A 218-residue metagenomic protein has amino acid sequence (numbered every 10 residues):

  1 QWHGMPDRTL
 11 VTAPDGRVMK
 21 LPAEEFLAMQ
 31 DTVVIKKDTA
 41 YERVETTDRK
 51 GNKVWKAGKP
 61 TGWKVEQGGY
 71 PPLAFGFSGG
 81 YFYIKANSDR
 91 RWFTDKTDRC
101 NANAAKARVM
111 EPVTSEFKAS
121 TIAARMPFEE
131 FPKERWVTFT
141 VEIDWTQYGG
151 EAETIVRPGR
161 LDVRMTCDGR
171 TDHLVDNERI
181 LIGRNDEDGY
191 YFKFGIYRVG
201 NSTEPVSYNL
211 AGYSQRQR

Functional and structural regions predicted by a protein language model:
Q1-R135, T140-D144, T154-G189: Active-site cradle of extracellular carbohydrate-active enzymes
E129-F131, L181-R218: Ligand-recognition surfaces built from glycine- and aromatic
